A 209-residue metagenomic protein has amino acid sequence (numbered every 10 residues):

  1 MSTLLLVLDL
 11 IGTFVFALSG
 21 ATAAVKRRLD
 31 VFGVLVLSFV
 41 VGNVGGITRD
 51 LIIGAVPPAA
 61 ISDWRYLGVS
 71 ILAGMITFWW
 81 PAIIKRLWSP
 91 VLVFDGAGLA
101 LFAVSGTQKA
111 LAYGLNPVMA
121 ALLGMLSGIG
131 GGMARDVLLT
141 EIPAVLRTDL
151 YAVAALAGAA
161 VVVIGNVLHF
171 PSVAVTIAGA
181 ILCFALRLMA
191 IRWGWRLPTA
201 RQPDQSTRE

Functional and structural regions predicted by a protein language model:
M1-L4, L51-I61, S105-M119, I164-V175: Helix-coil boundary and interhelical linker segments in multi-pass alpha-helical membrane proteins
M1-T13, F39, P58-L72, N116-G128: Structural signature of hydrophobic alpha-helical transmembrane segments
A17-R27, D50, M75-W88, M133-A144 (+1 more regions): C-terminal ends of transmembrane helices
F32-V40, D63-L67, W88-L99, A121-L123 (+2 more regions): Cytoplasmic-side transmembrane-helix entry/capping segments in multi-pass membrane proteins
V36-V40, I47-I53, L122, L126 (+2 more regions): Short, structured motif recognition centered on aromatic/hydrophobic residues
S38-G46, F94-Q108, L126, L150-V163 (+2 more regions): Small-residue-rich segments of transmembrane alpha-helices in multi-pass membrane proteins, especially helix faces
I71-K109: Ordered, amphipathic secondary-structure segments that act as subunit-interaction surfaces in large macromolecular
W195-E209: Intrinsically disordered, low-complexity non-transmembrane regions of multi-pass membrane transporters
